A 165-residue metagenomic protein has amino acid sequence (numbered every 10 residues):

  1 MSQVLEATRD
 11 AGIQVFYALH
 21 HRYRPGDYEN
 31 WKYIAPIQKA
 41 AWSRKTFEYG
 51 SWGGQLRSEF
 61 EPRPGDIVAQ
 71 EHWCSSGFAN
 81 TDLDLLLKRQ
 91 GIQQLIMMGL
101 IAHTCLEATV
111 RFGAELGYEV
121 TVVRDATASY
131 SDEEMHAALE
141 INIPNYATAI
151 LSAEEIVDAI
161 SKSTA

Functional and structural regions predicted by a protein language model:
M1-S2: Short catalytic helix/loop segments, enriched in acidic residues and glycine and frequently bearing histidine
E6-A11, Y28-E29, Y33-A165: Active-site-adjacent betaalpha module
G12-F16: RNA substrate-binding interface of SAM-dependent RNA methyltransferases
Y17-D27, K32-Y33: Catalytic-core segment of enzymes that process non-peptidic bonds
